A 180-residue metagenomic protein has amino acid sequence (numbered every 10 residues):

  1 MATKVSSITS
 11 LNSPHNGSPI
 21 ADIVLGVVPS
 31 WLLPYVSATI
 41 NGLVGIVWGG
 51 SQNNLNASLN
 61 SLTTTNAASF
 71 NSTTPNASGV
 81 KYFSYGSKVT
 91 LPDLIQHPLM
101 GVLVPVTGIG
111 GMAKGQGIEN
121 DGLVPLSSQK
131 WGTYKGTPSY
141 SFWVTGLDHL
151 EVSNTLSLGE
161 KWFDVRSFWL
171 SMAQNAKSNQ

Functional and structural regions predicted by a protein language model:
A2-Q180: Helical cap/lid subdomain of alpha/beta-hydrolase-fold lipid enzymes that gates access to the catalytic pocket
